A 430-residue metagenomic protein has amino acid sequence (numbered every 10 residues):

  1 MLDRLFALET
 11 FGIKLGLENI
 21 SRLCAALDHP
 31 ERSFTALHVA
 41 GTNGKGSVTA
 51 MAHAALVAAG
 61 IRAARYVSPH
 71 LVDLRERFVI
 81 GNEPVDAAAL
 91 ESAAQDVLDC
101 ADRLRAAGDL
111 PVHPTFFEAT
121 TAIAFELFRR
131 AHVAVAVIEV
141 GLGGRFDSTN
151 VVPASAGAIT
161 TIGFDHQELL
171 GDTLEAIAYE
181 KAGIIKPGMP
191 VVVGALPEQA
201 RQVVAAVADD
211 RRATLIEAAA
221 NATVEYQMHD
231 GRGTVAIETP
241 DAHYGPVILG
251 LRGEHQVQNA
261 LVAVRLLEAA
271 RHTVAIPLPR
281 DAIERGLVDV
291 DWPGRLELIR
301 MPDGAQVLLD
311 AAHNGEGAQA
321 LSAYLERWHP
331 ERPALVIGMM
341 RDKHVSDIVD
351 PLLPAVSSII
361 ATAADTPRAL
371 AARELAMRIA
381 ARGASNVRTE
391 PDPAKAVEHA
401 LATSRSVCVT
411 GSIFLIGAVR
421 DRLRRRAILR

Functional and structural regions predicted by a protein language model:
M1-F11: Charged, amphipathic alpha-helical linker segments immediately N-terminal to NTP-binding catalytic cores
F11, L17-F34, A58-V152, E168-L170 (+2 more regions): ATP-dependent carboxylate-amine ligase catalytic core
L37-G41: Hydrophobic anchor at the beta1->P-loop junction of P-loop NTPases
S47-M51: Hydrophobic positions on the alpha1 helix immediately C-terminal to the Walker A/P-loop
Y66, P190-A195, A334-G338, S357-D365: Short internal beta-strands
R130, V135-V140, D147-A158, I162-H166 (+2 more regions): Nucleotide phosphate-binding/pyrophosphate-handling subdomain across enzymes that bind or process nucleotide phosphates
G141-F146, V152-A213, V345-S346: Conserved catalytic-core segment of NTP-binding enzymes
P197-R212, I216, G231, Q306-L309 (+1 more regions): C-terminal helical cap/extension that packs against the catalytic core of soluble nucleotide-cofactor enzymes
